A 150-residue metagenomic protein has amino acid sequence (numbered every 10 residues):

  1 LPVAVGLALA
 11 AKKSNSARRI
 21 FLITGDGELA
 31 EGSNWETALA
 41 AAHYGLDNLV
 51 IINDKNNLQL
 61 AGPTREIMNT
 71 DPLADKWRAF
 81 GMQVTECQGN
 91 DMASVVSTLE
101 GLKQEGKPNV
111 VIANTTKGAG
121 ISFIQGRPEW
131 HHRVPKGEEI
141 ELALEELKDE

Functional and structural regions predicted by a protein language model:
L1-E150: Glycine-rich ThDP/TPP pyrophosphate-binding loop and its adjacent helix/strand module within ThDP-dependent enzymes
